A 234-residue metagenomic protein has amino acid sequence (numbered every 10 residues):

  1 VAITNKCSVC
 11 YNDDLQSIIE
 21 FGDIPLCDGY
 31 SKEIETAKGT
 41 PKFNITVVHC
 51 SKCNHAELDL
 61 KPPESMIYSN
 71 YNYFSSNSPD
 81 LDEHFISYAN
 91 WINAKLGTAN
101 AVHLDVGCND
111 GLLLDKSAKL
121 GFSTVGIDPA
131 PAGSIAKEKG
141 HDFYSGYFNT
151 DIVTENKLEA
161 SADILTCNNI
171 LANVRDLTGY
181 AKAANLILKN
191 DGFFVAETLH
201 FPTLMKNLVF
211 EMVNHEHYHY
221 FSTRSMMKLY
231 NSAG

Functional and structural regions predicted by a protein language model:
V1-D80: N-terminal juxtadomain amphipathic helix that follows a signal peptide/anchor or precedes a small N-terminal auxiliary
G29, F194-H219, T223-S225: Short, glycine-/aromatic-enriched active-site segment of Class I SAM-dependent methyltransferases
D82-N100: Conserved alpha-helix/loop element of class I SAM-dependent methyltransferases that forms part of the SAM/SAH-binding
A99-N109: Conserved class I S-adenosyl-L-methionine
L112-D151: Class I SAM-dependent methyltransferase SAM/SAH-binding core
T150-A160: Short amphipathic alpha-helix with an adjacent loop that forms part of the alpha/beta core around
T166: A conserved beta-strand element that flanks and buttresses the S-adenosyl-L-methionine
T178-F193: A short glycine-rich, Lys/Arg-flanked "PGG" loop and its adjoining helix->strand segment in the class I
